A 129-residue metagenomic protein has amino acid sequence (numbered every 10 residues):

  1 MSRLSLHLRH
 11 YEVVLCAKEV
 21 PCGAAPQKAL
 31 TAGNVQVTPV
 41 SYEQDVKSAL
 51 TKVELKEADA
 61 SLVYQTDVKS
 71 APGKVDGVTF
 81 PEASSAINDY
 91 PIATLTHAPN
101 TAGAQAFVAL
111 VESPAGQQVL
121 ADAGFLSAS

Functional and structural regions predicted by a protein language model:
M1-S129: Exported/periplasmic ABC-transporter solute-binding proteins
